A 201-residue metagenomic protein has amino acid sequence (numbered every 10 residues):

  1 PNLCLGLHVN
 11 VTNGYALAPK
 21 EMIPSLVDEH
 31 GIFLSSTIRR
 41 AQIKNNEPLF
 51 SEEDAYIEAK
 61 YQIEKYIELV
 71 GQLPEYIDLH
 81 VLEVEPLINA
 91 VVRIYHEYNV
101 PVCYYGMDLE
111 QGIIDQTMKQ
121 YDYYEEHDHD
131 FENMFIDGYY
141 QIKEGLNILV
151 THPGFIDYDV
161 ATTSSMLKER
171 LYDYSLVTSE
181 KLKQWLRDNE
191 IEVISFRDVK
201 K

Functional and structural regions predicted by a protein language model:
P1-C4, E21-G31, I67-E68, Y140-K143: Acidic (Asp/Glu)-rich catalytic clusters
N2-H8, P74-D78, P101-V102, L146-V150 (+1 more regions): Structural preference for beta-strand elements that scaffold enzyme active sites
H8-G14, H80-L82, M107, M118-Y123 (+2 more regions): Active-site beta-loop-alpha junctions enriched in small/polar residues
A16-L49, S165: Active-site gating loops and adjacent loop-to-helix segments of metal-dependent hydrolytic enzymes
E52-K119, N133-I136, Y140: Catalytic domains of cell-wall/extracellular-matrix polysaccharide-remodeling enzymes, centered on de-N-acetylation
N99-P101, I136-D157, E192-I194: Aromatic-lined glycan-binding groove of carbohydrate-active enzymes
V102, S164-K201: C-terminal domain-boundary segment and adjacent tail
Q120-N133, T162: A conserved mid-domain beta-alpha-beta active-site/ligand-binding segment of alpha/beta enzyme cores
